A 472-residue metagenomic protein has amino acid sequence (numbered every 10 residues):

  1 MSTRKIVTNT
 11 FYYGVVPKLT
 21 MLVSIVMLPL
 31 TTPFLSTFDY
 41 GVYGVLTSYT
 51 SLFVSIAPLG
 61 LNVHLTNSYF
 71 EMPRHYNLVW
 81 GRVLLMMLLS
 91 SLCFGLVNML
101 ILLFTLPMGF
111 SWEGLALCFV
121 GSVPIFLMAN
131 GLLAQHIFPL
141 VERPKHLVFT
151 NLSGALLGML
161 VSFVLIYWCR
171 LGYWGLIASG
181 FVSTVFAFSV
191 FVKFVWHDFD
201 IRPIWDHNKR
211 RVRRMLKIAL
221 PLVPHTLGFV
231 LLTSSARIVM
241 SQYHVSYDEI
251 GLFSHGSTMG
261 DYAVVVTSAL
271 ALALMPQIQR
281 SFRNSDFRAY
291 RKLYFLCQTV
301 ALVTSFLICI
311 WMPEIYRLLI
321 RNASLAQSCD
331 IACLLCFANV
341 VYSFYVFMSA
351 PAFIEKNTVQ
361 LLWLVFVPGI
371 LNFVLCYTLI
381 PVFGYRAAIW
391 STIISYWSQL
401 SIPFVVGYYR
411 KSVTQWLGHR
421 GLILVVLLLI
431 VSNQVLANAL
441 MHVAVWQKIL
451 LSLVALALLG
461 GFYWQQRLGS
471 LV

Functional and structural regions predicted by a protein language model:
M1-I6, K145, Y173, I177 (+4 more regions): Interhelical loop/hinge segments that connect adjacent transmembrane helices in multipass membrane
K5-N62, S91, G95, M99 (+3 more regions): Signature of the first transmembrane helix
N9-S24, G154, S179-F191, V195 (+3 more regions): Transmembrane helical elements of multi-pass membrane transporters/channels
M27-L28, A57-R74, G256, G260-N284 (+2 more regions): Helix-loop junctions and terminal segments of transmembrane helices in multi-pass membrane transport/translocation
S68-E71, L127-T150, W174, C336-V367 (+1 more regions): Membrane-interface junctions at transmembrane-helix termini in multi-pass inner-membrane proteins
L84-G109, S189, T267, R291-Y342 (+1 more regions): Alpha-helical transmembrane segments of multi-pass membrane transport and lipid-handling proteins
F119, V148-H197, V367-L371, Y385-G407 (+1 more regions): Hydrophobic alpha-helical transmembrane segments
P368-L371, L417-V472: Transmembrane alpha-helical segments of multi-pass transport proteins
